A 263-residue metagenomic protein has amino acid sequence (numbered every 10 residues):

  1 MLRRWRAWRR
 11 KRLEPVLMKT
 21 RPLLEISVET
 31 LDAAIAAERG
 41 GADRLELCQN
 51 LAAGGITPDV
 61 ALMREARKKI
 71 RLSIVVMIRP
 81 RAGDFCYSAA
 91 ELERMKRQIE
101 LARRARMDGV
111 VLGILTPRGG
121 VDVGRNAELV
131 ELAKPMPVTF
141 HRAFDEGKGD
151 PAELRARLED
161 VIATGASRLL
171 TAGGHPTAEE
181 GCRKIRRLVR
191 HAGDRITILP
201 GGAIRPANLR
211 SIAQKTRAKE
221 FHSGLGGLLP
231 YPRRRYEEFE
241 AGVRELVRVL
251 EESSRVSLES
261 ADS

Functional and structural regions predicted by a protein language model:
W5-W8: Tryptophan (W) side chains
K19-E29, I78-K96, L115, F140-E153: Active-site mouth loops of central-metabolism enzymes
P22-I26, L45-L47, I74-I78, V110-L112 (+4 more regions): Hydrophobic faces of well-ordered beta-strands that scaffold small-molecule active sites in alpha/beta enzyme cores
D32-A36, C86-Q98, D145-T164, I185-L188 (+2 more regions): Catalytic cores of alpha/beta
R39-L45, I70-S73, R106-G109, L132-M136 (+3 more regions): Glycine-enriched alpha-helix->loop->beta-strand junction motifs that scaffold or abut catalytic
E46-I56, L101, A105-P117, A166-G181 (+1 more regions): Glycine-rich phosphate-binding active-site loops on the catalytic face of alpha/beta enzymes
G55-A82, V121-R142, E180-R205, E238-S253: Alpha-helix-loop-beta-strand connector modules within alpha/beta enzyme cores
R103-T164: Hydrophobic, well-structured mid-protein blocks that either form specific transmembrane helices
